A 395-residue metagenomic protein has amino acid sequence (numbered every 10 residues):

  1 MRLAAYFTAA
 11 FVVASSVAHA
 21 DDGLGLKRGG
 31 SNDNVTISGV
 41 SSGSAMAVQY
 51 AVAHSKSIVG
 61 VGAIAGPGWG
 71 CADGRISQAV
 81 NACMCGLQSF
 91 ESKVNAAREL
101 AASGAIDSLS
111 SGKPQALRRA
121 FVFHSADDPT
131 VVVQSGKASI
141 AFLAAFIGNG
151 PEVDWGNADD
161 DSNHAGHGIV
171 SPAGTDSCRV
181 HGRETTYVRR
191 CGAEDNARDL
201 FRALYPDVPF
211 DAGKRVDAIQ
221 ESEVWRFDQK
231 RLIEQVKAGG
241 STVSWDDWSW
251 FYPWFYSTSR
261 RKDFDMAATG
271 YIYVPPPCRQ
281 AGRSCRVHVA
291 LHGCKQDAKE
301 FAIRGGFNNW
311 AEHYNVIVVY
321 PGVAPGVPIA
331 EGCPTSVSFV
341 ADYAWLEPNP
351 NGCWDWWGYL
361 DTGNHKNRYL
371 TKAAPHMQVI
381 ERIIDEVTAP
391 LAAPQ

Functional and structural regions predicted by a protein language model:
D21-G29, Q49, Q88-D107, E194-R202 (+1 more regions): Alpha/beta-hydrolase active-site loop
S31-M84, S103-D107, A389-Q395: Primarily recognizes the serine-hydrolase "nucleophile elbow" in alpha/beta-hydrolase and SGNH/GDSL folds
S41, H292-D297: Active-site glycine-rich loops that stabilize anionic/oxyanionic intermediates across multiple enzyme folds
W69-G148, E152, L200, K262 (+1 more regions): The feature captures the conserved acid-bearing segment of alpha/beta-hydrolase catalytic domains
A72-C83, Q296-E300, V319-P390: Cap/lid segment of the alpha/beta-hydrolase catalytic domain
M84-A101, D211-A281: N-terminal cap/lid segment of alpha/beta-hydrolase-fold proteins
Q88, A126-V153, P172-R190, K262 (+2 more regions): Active-site-adjacent alpha-helix of alpha/beta-hydrolase-fold enzymes
I272, G282-G293: Short beta-strand element of the alpha/beta-hydrolase
